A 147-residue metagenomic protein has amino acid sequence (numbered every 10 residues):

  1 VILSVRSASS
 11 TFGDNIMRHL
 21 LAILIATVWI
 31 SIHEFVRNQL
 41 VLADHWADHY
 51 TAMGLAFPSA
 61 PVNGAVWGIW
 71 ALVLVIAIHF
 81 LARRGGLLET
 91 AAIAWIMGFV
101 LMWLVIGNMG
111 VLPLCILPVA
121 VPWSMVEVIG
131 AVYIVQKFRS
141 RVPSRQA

Functional and structural regions predicted by a protein language model:
V5, F12-A147: Juxtamembrane/disordered regions of integral membrane proteins
